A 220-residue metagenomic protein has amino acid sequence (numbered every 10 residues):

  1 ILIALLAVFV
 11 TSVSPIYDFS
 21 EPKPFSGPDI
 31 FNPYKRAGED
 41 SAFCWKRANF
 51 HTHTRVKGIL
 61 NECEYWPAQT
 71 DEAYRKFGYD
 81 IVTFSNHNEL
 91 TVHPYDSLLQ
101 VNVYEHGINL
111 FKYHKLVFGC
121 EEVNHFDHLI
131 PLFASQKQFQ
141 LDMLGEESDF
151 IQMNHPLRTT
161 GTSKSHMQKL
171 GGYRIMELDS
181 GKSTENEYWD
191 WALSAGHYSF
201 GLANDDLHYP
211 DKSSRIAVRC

Functional and structural regions predicted by a protein language model:
I1-S14: Hydrophobic membrane-insertion alpha-helices, especially the h-region of bacterial N-terminal signal peptides
S14-G171, L178-W191, A195, S199 (+1 more regions): A metal-dependent hydrolase metal-coordination microenvironment
H208-C220: Catalytic cores of secreted or luminal carbohydrate-active enzymes
